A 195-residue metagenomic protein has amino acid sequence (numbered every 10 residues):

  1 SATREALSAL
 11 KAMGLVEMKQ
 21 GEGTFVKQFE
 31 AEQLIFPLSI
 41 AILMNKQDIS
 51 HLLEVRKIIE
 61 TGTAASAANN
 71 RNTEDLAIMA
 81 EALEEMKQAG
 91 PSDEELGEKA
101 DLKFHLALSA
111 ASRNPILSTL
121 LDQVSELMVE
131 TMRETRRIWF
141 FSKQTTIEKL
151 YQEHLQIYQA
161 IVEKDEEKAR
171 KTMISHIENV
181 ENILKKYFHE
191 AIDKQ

Functional and structural regions predicted by a protein language model:
S1-I59, A65, N69, I192-Q195: Short linear motifs at protein or domain termini
K11, E181, K185-F188: C-terminal flanking helix
L52-T135, E153-Q159, K168-V180: Conserved amphipathic alpha-helical segments that form helical-bundle/coiled-coil interaction surfaces
D93, T145-T146: Short coil/turn linker motifs that delimit alpha-helical repeat modules in TPR/alpha-solenoid proteins
R136-T145: Short helix-coil transition/hinge motifs at the ends and kinks of transmembrane helices, capturing the brief
S175, Y187-E190, Q195: Conserved mid-sequence domains
